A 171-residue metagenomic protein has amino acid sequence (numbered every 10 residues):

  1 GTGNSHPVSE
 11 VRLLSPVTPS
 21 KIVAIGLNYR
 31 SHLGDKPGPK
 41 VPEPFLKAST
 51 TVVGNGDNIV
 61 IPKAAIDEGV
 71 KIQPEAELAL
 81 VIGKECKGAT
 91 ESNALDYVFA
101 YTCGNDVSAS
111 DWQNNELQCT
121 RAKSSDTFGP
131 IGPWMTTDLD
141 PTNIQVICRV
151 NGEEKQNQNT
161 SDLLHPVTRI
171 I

Functional and structural regions predicted by a protein language model:
G1-E68, P74: Extended, compositionally biased flexible segments
G3-S9, H32, K63, S110-I171: Catalytic-pocket segment enriched in acidic/His residues
R12-L14, L33-D35, I59-I72, C86-N93 (+2 more regions): A generic local secondary-structure boundary/capping motif
A24, E75-A79, V98-F99, P130 (+1 more regions): Broad gene-expression machinery/nucleic-acid interaction feature
P44-G54, G104-S124: Glycine-rich, pocket-lining loop/helix-strand segments that form or immediately flank
T50, G83-K87, V107, T137-L139: Short loop segments at secondary-structure junctions
A79-N105: RNA pseudouridine synthases
